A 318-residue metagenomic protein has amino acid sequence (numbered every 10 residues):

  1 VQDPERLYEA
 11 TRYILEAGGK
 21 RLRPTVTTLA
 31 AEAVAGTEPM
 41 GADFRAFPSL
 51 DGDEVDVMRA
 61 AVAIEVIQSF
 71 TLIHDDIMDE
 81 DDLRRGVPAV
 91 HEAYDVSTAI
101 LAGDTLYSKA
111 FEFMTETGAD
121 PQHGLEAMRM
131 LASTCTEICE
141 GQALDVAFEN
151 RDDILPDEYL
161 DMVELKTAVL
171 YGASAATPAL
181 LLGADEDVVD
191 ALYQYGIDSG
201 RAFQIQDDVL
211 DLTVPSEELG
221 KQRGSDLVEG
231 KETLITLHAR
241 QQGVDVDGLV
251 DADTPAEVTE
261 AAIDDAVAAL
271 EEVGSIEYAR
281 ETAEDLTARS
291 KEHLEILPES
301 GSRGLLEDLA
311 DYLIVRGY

Functional and structural regions predicted by a protein language model:
V1-I67, I73, I77-E92, T117 (+7 more regions): Conserved N-terminal diphosphate/IPP-binding helix and adjacent helical/loop segment of trans-prenyltransferase domains
L22, D265-Y318: C-terminal charged capping/lid subdomain of soluble metabolic enzymes
V34-A42, F47-L50, F113-M128, F148-E158 (+4 more regions): Inter-helical turn/loop segments and adjacent helix faces that build the functional surface of alpha-helical bundle
D56-D81, T136-E137, A168-G172, A176-A179 (+4 more regions): Active-site alpha-helical segments that house and flank conserved acidic catalytic motifs for diphosphate chemistry
V57-A60, G124-L131, V163, V189-Y195 (+3 more regions): Hydrophobic packing residues in well-ordered alpha-helices of helical domains and bundles
R84-T105, D153-K166, D190-Q194, S216-Q241 (+1 more regions): Divalent-cation-assisted or electrostatically stabilized phosphate/pyrophosphate-binding catalytic cores
S97, L101, T134-Q142: Mid-bilayer segments of alpha-helical transmembrane spans in multi-pass integral membrane proteins that mediate
